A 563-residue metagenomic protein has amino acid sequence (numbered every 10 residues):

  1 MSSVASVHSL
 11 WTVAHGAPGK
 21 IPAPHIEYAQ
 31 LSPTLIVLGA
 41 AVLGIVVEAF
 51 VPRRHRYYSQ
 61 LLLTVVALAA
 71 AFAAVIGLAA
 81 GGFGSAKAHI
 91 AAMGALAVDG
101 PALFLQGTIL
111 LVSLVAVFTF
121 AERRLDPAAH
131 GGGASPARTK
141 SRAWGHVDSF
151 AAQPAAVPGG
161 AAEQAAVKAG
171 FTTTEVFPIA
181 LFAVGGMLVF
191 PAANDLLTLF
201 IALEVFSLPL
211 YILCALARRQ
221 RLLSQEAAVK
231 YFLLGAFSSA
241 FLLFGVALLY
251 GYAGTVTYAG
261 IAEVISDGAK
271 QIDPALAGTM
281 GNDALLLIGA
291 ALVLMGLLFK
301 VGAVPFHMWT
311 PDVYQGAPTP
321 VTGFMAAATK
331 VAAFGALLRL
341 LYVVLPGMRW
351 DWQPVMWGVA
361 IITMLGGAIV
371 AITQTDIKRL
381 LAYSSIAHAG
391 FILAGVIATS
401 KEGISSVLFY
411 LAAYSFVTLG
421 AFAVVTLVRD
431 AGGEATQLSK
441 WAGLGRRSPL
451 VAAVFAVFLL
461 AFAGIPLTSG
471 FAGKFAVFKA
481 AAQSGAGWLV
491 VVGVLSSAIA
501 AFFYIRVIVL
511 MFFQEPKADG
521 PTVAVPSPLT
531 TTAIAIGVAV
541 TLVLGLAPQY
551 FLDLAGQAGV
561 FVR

Functional and structural regions predicted by a protein language model:
S2-R563: Alpha-helical transmembrane segments of multi-pass membrane proteins predominantly involved in bioenergetics
